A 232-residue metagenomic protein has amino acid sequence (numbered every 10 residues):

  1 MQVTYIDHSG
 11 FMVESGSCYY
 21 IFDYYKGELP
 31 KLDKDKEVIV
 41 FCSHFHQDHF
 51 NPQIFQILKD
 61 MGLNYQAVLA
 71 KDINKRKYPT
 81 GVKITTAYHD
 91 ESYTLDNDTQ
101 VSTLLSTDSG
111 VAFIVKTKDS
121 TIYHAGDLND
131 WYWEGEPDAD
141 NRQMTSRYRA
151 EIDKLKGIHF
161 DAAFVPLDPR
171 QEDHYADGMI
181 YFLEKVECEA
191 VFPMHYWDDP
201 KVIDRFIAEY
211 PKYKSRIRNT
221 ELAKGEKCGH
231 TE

Functional and structural regions predicted by a protein language model:
M1-D35, V82-H159, L222-E232: Core dinuclear metal-dependent hydrolase active-site scaffold
M1-H8, K77-Y93, Y175-E232: Binuclear metal-ion centers of metallo-dependent hydrolases, dominated by the metallo-beta-lactamase
I21, F41, I122-A125, F164 (+1 more regions): Structural motif
K26-K75, D153-F164: Active-site metal-binding motif and surrounding structural segment of the metallo-beta-lactamase
G27-P30, H46-F50, I73-K77, E91-Y93 (+4 more regions): Active-site environment of divalent metal-dependent phosphoester hydrolases
D33-K34, P52-F55, T80-G81, E136-P137 (+2 more regions): Short amphipathic alpha-helical segments
I39-V40, Q56-D60, D140-Q143, I180-L183 (+1 more regions): Glycine-rich, phosphate-binding/catalytic loops in enzymes
R147-D153, E172-Y181: A short, acidic, amphipathic alpha-helical segment used as a generic capping/interface helix at domain edges
